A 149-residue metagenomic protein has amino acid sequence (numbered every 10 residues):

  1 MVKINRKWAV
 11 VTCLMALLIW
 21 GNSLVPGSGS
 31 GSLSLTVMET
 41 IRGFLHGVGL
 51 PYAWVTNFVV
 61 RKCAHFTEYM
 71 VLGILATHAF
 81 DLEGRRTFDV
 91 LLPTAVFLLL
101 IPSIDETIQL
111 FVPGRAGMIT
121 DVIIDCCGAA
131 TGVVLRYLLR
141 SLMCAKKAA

Functional and structural regions predicted by a protein language model:
M1-I74: "…centered on the first transmembrane helix and the immediately adjacent amphipathic helix/loop
I4-V10, R85-L92, R115-I119: Membrane-helix interface segments
L14-I19, V90-L110: Small-polar-interrupted transmembrane alpha-helices in polytopic inner-membrane proteins
E68-E83, G128-M143: Membrane-interfacial alpha-helical segments at the cytosolic side of multi-pass membrane proteins
A76-G84, D89-L98: Post-HEXXH active-site segment of zinc metalloproteases
P102-C126: Interfacial helix-loop-helix junctions of multi-pass membrane proteins
A145-A149: Short, charged juxtamembrane terminal tails flanking transmembrane helices
